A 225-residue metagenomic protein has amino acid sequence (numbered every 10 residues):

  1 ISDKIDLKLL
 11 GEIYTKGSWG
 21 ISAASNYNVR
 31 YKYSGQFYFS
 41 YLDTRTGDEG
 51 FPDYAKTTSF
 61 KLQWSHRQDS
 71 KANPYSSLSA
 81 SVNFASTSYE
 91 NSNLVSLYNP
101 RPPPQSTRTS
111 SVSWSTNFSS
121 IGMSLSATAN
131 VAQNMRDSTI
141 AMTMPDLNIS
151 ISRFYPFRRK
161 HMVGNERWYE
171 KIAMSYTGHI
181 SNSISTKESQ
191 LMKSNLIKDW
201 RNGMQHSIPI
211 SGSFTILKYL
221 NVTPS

Functional and structural regions predicted by a protein language model:
I1-S225: Outer-membrane beta-barrel proteins and related beta-barrel translocases across Gram-negative bacteria
